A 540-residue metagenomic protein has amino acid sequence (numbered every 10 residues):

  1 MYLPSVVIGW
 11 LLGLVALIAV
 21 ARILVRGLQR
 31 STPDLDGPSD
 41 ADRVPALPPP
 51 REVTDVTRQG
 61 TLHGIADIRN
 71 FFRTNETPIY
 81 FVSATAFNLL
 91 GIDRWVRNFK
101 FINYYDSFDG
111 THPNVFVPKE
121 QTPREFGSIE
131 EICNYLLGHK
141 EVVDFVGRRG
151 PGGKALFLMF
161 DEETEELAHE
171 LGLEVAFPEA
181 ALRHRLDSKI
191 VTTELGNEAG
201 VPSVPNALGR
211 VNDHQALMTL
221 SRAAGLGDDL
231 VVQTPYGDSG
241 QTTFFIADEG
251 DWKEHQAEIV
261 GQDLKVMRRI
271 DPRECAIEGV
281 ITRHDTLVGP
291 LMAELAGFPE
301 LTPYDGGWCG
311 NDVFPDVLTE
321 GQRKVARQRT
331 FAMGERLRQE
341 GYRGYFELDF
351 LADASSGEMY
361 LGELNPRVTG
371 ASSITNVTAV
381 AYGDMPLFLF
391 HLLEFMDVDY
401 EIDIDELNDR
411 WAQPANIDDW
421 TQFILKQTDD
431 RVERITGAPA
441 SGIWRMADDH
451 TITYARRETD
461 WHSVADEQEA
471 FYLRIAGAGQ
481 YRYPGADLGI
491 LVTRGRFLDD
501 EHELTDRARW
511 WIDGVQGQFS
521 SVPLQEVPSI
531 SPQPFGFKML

Functional and structural regions predicted by a protein language model:
Y2-G13, I23-A181, H214-A216, T505-L540: ATP-binding N-terminal substructure of ATP-dependent carboxylate-amine bond-forming enzymes
T111-V115, H184-V191, P299-L301: Short, charged, surface-exposed secondary-structure boundary motifs
E179-D271, T282-H284, N311-E335, A508-R509: Active-site nucleotide/adenylate-binding loops and adjacent lid/helix of ATP-dependent enzymes
F244-L301, A352-Y360, P414-A440, A465-E467 (+1 more regions): Phosphate-binding site of ATP-dependent enzymes
R268-C275, G279-M333, N365-L392: ATP-dependent carboxylate/phosphate-activation module, predominantly the ATP-grasp catalytic core and closely related
E335, Q339-N408, A412-P414: Long, well-ordered mid-to-C-terminal structural blocks that present hydrophobic/aromatic surfaces
L393-L540: Peripheral (often C-terminal) accessory segments that flank ATP-dependent C-N-forming ligase machineries
